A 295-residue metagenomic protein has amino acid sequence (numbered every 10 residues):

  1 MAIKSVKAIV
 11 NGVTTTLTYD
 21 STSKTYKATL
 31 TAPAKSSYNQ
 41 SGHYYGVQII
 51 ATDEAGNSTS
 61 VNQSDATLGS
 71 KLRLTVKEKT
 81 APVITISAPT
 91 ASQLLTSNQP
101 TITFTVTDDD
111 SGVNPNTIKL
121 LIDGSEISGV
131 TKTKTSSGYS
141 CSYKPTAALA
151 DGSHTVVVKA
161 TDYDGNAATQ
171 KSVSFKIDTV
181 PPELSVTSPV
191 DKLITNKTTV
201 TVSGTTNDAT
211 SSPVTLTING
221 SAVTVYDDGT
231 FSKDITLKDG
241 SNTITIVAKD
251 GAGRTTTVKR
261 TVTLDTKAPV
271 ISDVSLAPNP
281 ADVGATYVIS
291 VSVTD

Functional and structural regions predicted by a protein language model:
M1-N11, D108-I122, T206-I218, D295: Solvent-exposed loop/turn segments flanking beta-strands in beta-repeat/beta-sandwich domains
T22-A34, T135-Y143, D227-F231: Aromatic sugar-binding surface patches on proteins that engage polysaccharides or sugar-phosphate polymers
P33-Y44, P145-S153, D234-S241: Surface-exposed, short loops/turns at beta-strand junctions within beta-sandwich domains
A55-L68, D164-T169, G251-T257: Short, exposed coil/turn segments at beta-strand boundaries within extracellular/luminal domains
D65-T85, S172-P182, R260-P269: Flexible, low-complexity linkers/stalks enriched in Thr/Pro that connect modular domains
S92-N98, D191-T198, N279-A285: Short, solvent-exposed loop/linker segments at the N-terminal edge of repeated beta-sheet extracellular domains
